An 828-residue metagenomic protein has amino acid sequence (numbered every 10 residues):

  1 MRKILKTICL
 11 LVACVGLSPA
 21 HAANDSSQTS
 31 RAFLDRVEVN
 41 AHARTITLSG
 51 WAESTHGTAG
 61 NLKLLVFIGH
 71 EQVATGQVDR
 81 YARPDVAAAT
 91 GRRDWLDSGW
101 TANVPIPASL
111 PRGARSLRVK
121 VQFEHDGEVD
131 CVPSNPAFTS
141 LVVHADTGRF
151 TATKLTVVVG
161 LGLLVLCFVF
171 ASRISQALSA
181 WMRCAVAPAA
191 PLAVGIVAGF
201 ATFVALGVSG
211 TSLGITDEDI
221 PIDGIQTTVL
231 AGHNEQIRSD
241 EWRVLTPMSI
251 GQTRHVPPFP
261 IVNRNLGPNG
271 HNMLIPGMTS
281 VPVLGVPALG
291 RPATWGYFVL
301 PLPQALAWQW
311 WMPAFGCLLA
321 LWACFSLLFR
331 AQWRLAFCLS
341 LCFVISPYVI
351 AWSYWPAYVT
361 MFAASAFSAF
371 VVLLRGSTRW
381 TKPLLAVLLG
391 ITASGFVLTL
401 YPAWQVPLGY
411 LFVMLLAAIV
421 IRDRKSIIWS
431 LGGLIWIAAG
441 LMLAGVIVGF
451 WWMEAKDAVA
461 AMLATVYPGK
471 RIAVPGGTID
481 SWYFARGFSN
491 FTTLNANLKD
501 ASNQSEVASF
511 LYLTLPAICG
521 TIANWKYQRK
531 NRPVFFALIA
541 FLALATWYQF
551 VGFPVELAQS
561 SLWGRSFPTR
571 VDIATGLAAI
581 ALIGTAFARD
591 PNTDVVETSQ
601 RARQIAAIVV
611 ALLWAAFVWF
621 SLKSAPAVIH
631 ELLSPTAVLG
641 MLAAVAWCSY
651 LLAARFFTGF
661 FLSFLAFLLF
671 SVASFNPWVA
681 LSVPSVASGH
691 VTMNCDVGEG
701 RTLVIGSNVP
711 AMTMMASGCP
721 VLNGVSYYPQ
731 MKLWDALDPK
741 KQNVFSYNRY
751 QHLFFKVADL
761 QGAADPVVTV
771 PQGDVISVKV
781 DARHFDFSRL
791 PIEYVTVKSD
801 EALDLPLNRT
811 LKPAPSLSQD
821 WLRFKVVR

Functional and structural regions predicted by a protein language model:
N24-V158: Basic, ligand-binding patches in group-transfer machinery, especially extracytoplasmic/periplasmic segments
P133, G214-M361, A496: Active-site lumenal/periplasmic loops and adjacent helix-entry segments of GT-C-fold, multi-pass membrane
F150-S175, P303-F329, T514-G520: Selective detector of the "anchor" transmembrane alpha-helix that sits immediately C-terminal
W242-V283, R291-T294, L300, L669-R828: Soluble catalytic regions of membrane-associated enzymes that act on cell-envelope and secretory-pathway components
Q304, W308, Y348-Y358, N531-F536 (+2 more regions): Membrane-helix boundary/interfacial segments in multi-pass membrane proteins
L318-L327, Q332-D423, G433-K456, V610-W619 (+1 more regions): Membrane-embedded helix bundles of polyisoprenyl
V448-V534: Periplasmic/ER-lumenal interhelical loops and adjacent helix-loop junctions in multi-pass membrane proteins
T598-D696, R701-P710, Y727: Transmembrane helical bundles and short interhelical boundary loops of multi-pass, membrane-embedded
